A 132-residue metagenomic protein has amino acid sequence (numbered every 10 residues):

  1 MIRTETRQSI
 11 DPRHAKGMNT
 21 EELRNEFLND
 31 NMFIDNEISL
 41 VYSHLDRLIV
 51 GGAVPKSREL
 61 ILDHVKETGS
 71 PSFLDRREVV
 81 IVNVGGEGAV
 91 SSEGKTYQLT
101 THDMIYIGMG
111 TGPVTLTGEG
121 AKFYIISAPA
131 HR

Functional and structural regions predicted by a protein language model:
M1-G52, P129-R132: A short, N-terminal "cap"/entry segment at the start of jelly-roll beta-barrel domains of the cupin/DSBH fold
M32-N36, H64-T68, G108-G110: Short alpha-helical segments and helix-capping/turn motifs at coil-helix boundaries
I38-S39, S70, G112-T117: A generic local secondary-structure boundary/capping motif
S43-E59, T68-G94: Glycine- and acidic-residue-biased ligand/ion/polar-headgroup-sensing regions
I49-G51, I105-I107, F123-I126: Short hydrophobic-aromatic micro-motifs
E59-L60, S91, G108, T115-T117: Short helix/loop capping segments that flank catalytic or ligand/cofactor-binding pockets
E93-M109: Short acidic-glycine-tyrosine-enriched beta hairpin
G110-H131: Ligand-binding loop in jelly-roll beta-barrel domains
